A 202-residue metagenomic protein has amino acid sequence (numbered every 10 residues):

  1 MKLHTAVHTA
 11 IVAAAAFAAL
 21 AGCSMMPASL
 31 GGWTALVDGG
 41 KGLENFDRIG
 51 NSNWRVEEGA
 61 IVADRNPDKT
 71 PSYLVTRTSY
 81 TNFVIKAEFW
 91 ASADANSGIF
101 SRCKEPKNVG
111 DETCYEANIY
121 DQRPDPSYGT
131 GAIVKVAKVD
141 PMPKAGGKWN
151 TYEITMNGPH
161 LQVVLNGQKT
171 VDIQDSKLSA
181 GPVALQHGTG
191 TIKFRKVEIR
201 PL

Functional and structural regions predicted by a protein language model:
K2-I11: Bacterial N-terminal signal peptides that target proteins for export
A10-A21: Bacterial N-terminal signal peptides
C23-L202: Carbohydrate-interacting regions of secretory-pathway proteins
